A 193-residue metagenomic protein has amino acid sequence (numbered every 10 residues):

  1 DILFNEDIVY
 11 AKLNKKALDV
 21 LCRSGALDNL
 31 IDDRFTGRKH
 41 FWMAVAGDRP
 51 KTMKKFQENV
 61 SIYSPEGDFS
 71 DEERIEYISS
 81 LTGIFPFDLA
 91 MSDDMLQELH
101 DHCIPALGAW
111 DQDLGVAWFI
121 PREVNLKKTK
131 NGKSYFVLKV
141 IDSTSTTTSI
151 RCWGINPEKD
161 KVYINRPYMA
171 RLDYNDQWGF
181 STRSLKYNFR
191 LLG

Functional and structural regions predicted by a protein language model:
D1-D111, R151, W178-G193: Sliding clamp-binding short linear motifs that recruit DNA-associated proteins to replication/repair hubs
D7, T82, F119, N165 (+1 more regions): A residue-level signal for conserved active-site and pocket-lining positions in enzyme catalytic cores
A109-W110, K128-G132, D160-K161: Replace "in large, NTP-powered and nucleic-acid-processing enzymes" with "in large, NTP-powered factors and other
D111-L114, N165: Solvent-exposed, conformationally flexible loop/turn segments
G115-A117, F136, Y168: Hydrophobic core residues within well-ordered beta-strands of beta-rich domains
R122, L126-G154: OB-fold (S1/OB) nucleic-acid-binding surfaces
I155-R171: Short nucleic-acid-contacting surface segments enriched for D/E, G, S/T with interspersed K/R
L172-W178: Short, charged beta-turn/beta-strand-edge "cap" motif at the junction between a beta-strand and an adjacent loop
